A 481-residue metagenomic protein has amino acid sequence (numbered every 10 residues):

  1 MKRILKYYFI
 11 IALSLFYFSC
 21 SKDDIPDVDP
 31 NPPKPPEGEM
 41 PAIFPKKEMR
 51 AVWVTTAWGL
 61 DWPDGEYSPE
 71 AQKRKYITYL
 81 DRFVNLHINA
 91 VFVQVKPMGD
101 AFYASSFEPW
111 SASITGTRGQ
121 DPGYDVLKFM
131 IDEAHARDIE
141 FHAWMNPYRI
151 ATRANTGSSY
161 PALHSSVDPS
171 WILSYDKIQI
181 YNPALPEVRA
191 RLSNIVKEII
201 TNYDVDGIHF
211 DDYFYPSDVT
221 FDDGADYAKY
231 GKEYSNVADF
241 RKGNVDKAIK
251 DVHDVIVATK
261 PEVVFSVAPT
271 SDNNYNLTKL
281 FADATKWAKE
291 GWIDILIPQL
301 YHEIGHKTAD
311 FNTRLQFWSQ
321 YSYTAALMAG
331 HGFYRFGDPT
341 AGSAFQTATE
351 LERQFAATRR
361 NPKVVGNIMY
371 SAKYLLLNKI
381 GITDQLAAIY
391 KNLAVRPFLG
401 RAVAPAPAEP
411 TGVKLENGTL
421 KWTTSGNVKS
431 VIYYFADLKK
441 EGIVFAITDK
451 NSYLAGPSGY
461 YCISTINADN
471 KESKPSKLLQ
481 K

Functional and structural regions predicted by a protein language model:
L15-A42: Bacterial Sec-dependent N-terminal signal peptides
T55, G59-R74, D132, A143 (+1 more regions): Active-site-adjacent "subsite" loops/lids of carbohydrate-active enzymes
R74-A101, N202-G207: Catalytic domains of carbohydrate-active enzymes, especially glycoside hydrolases
A101-T115, R149-Y175, D212-E233: Aromatic- and acidic-residue-enriched segments that line the glycan-binding/catalytic groove of carbohydrate-active
E187-H302, D310-T324: Active-site neighborhood of glycoside hydrolase catalytic domains
W292-T308, W318, Y323-A404: Substrate-binding cleft of secreted/luminal carbohydrate-active enzymes
N417-N427: Conserved aromatic anchor
S430, Y453-E472: Beta-strand-rich modules
